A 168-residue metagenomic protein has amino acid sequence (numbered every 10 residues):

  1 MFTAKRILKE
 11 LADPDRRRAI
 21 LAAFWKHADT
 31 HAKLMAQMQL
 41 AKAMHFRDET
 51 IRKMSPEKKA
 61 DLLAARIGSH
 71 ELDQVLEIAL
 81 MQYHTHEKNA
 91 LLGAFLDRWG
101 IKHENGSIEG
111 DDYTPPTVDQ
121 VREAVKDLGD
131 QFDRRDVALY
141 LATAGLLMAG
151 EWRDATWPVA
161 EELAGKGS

Functional and structural regions predicted by a protein language model:
M1-F2, A90: Polyanion-binding and phosphate-handling cores
F2-K33: Charged, amphipathic alpha-helical stretches
K5, D15-R16, F46, A65 (+2 more regions): Short, intrinsically disordered low-complexity segments
D13-D15, T114-P115, W157: Intrinsic-disorder/low-complexity coil detector
K26-G150, D154: Acidic, low-complexity, intrinsically disordered interaction modules
W157, E161-G167: Short, charged, intrinsically disordered terminal tails
